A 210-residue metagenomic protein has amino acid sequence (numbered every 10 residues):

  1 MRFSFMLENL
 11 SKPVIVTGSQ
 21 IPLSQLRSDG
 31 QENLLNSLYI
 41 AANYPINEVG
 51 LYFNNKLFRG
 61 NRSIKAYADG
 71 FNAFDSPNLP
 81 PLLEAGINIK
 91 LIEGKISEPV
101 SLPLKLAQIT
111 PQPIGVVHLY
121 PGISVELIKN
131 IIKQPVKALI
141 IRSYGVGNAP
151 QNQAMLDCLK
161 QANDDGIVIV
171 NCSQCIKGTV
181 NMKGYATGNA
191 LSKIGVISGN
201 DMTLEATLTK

Functional and structural regions predicted by a protein language model:
M1-K12, Q151-C158: Short Gly/Thr/Asp-enriched flexible loops that form oxyanion-binding sites at enzyme active sites
S4, L38, I128, L156-K160 (+1 more regions): Short amphipathic alpha-helical segments and helix-helix/interface helices
N9-P13, Y44-E48, F53, L79 (+3 more regions): Short coil/turn connectors at secondary-structure junctions
S11-P22, A190-G195: Glycine/charged-rich beta-loop-alpha catalytic/anionic-binding loops adjacent to active sites
I15-G18, G50-N54, H118, R142 (+1 more regions): Short beta-strand segments
V16-G86: Internal gly/pro-rich beta-alpha loop/helix module that stabilizes soluble enzyme cofactors or their anionic handles
R59-V146, Q151-N152: Accessory alpha-helical/coil subdomains and C-terminal extensions that flank or cap enzyme catalytic cores
V146-K210: C-terminal non-catalytic interaction/assembly regions of soluble proteins
